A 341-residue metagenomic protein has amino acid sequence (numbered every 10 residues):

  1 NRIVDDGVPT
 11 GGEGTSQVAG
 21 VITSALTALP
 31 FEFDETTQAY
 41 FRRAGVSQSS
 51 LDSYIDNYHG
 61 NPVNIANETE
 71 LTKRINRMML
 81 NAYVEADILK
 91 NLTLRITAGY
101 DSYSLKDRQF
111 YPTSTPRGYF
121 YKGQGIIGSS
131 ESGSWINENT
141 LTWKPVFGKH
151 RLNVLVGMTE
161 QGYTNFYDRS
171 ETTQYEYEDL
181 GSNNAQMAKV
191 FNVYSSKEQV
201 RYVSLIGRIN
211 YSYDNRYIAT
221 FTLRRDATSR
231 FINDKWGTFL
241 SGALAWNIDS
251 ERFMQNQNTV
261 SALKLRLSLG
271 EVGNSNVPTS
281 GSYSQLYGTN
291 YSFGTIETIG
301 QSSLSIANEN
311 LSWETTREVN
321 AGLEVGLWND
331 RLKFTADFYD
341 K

Functional and structural regions predicted by a protein language model:
N1-R2, T10-E13, S50-Y111, F120-K341: Extracellular/periplasmic, surface-exposed regions of secreted and cell-surface proteins
D5: Flexible glycine/acidic-rich beta-alpha junction loops that bind and position SAM and/or redox cofactors in anaerobic
G14-V63, E70: Acidic, glycine-rich flexible loop segments
